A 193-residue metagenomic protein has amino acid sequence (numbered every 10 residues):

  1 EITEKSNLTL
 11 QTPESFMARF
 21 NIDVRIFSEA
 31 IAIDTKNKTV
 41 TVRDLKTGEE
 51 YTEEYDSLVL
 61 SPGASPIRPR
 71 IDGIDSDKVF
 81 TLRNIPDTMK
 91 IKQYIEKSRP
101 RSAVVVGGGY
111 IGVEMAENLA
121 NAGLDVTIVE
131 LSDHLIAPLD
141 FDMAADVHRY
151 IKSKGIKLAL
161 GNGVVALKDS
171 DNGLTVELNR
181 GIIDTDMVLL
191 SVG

Functional and structural regions predicted by a protein language model:
E1, D75-V79, A122, A145: Glycine-rich, phosphate-binding/catalytic loops in enzymes
E1-L10: Glycine-rich phosphate-binding loop and adjoining beta1-alpha1-beta2 segment of Rossmann-like nucleotide-binding folds
T9-A103, T175-V192: FAD-binding core/adjacent interface of flavoenzyme oxidoreductases
T12-P13, M115, V147: Residues within well-ordered alpha-helices
S15-F16, N118, Y150: Alpha-helical scaffold elements within enzyme catalytic domains, especially in hydrolases
R25-K46, E53, N121-G193: A Rossmann-like FAD-binding core segment of flavoenzymes
T81-N84, G112, D140, A144: Short, conserved glycine- and acidic-residue-centered signature motifs in active-site or ligand-binding loops
K90-L139: Rossmann-like NAD(P)H-binding beta-loop-alpha module
